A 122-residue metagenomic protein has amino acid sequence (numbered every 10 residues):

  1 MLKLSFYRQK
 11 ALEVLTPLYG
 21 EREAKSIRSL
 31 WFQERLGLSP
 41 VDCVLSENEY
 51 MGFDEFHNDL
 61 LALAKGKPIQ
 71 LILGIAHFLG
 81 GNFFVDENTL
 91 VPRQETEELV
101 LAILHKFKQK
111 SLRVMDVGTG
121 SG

Functional and structural regions predicted by a protein language model:
M1-L73: N-terminal auxiliary segments of SAM/dcSAM-dependent transferases
N58-G122: SAM-dependent Rossmann-like transferase core, predominantly class I methyltransferases with a strong bias toward
